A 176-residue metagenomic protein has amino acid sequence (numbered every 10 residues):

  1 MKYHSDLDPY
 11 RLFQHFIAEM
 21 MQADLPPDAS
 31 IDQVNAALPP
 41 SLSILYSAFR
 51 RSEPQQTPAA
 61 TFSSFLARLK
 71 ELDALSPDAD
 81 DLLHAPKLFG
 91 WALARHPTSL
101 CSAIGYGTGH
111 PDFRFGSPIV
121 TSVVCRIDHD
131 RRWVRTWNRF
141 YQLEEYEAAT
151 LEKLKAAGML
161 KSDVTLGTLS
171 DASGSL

Functional and structural regions predicted by a protein language model:
M1-V124, K153-L176: N-terminal non-globular leader segments, chiefly Sec-dependent signal peptides
C125-L166: Short, compact, well-ordered microdomains
